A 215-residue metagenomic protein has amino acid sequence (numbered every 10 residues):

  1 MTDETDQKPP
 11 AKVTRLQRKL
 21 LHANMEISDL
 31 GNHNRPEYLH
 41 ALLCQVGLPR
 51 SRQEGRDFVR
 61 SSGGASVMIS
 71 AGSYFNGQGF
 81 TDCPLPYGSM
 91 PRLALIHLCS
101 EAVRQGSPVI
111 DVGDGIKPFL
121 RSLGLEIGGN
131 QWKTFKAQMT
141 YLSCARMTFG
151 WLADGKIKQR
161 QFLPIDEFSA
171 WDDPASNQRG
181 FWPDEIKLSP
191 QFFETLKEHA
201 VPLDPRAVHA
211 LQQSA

Functional and structural regions predicted by a protein language model:
M1-A215: Charged, alpha-helix-forming regions
